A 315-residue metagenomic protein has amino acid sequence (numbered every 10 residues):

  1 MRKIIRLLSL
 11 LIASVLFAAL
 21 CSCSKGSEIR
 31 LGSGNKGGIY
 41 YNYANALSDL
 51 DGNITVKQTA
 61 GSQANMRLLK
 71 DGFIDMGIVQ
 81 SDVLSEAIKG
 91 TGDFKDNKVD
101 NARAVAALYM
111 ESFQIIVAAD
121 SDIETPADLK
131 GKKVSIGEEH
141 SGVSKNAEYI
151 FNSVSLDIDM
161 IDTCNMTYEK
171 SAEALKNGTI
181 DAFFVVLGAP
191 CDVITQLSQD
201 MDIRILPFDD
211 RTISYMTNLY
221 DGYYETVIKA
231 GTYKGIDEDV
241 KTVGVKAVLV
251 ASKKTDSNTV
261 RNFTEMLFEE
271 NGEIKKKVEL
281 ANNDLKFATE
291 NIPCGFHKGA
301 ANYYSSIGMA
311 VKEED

Functional and structural regions predicted by a protein language model:
M1-L10: Bacterial N-terminal signal peptides that target proteins for export
A19-S22: C-terminal motif of bacterial Sec signal peptides marking the signal peptidase cleavage site
G26-V56, E111-N177, E290, C294-G299: Bilobed "Venus flytrap"/periplasmic-binding protein-like clamshell domains and structurally analogous long
I39-K70, D75-Q80, I236-D237: Extracytoplasmic small-molecule ligand-binding "clamshell" domains of the periplasmic binding protein/Venus flytrap
D71-M110, D120, G188-V193: Acidic, polar ligand-binding/catalytic clefts
S81-V83, T91-D93, S121, I158-V248: Pocket-lining segment of extracytoplasmic ligand-binding domains
K132-Y149, Y220-G295: Ligand-binding clefts/hinges and TM-proximal coupling segments of bilobed small-molecule sensing domains
M166, K170, K176-N177, L187-I205 (+3 more regions): An extracytoplasmic/periplasmic, membrane-proximal ligand-sensing/linker region
